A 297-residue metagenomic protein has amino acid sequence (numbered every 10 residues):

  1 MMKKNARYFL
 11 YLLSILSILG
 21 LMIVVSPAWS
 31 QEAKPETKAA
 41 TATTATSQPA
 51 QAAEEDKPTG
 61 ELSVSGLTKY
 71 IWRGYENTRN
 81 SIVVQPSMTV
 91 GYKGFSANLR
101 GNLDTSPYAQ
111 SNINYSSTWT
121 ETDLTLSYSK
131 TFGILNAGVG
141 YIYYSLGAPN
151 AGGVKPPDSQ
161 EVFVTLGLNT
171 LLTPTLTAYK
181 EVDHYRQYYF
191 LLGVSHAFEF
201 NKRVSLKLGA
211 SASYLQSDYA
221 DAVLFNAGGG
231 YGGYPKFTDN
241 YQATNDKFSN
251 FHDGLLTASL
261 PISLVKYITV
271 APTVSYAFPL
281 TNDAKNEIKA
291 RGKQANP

Functional and structural regions predicted by a protein language model:
M1-T59: Cleavable N-terminal export/targeting peptides
E54-L62, I82-V84, K93-F95, T122 (+8 more regions): Outer-envelope beta-barrel architecture signal
L62-G66, M88, A97-L99, L126 (+7 more regions): Membrane-embedded beta-strand positions of outer-membrane beta-barrel proteins
G66-W72, Y92-G94, G101-P107, K130-F132 (+6 more regions): Transmembrane beta-strands of outer-membrane beta-barrel pores
K69-V84, L103-T118, K247-S249, N282-K293: Surface-exposed strand-loop-strand hairpins of Gram-negative outer-membrane beta-barrel proteins
R73-S81, T105-T118, T131, A148-D158 (+2 more regions): Solvent-exposed loop/turn segments connecting transmembrane beta-strands in outer-membrane beta-barrel proteins
R79-V139, Y143, N169-P174: Glycine- and aromatic-enriched membrane insertion/assembly motifs of diderm outer-membrane and organelle channel
G94, Y179-N296: Outer-membrane beta-barrel transmembrane domain signature
